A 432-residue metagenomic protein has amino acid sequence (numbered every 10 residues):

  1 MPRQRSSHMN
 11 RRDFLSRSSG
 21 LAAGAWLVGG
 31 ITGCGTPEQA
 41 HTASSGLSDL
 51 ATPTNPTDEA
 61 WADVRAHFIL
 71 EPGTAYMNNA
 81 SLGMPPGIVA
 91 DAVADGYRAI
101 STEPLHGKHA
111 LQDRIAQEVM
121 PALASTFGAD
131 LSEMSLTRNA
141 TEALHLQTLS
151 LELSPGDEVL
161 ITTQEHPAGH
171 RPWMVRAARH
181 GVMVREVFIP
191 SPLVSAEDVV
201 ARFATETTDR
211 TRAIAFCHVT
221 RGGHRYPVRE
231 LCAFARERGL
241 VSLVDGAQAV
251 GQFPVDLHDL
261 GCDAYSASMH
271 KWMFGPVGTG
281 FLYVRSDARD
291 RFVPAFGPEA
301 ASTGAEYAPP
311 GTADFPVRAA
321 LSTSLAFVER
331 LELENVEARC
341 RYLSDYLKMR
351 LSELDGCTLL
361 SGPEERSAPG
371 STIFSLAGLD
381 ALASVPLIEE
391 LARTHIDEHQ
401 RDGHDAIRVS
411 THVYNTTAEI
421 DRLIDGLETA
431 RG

Functional and structural regions predicted by a protein language model:
M1-D13: N-terminal secretory signal peptides
E103-E142, C340: Conserved N-terminal alpha-helix of the aminotransferase class I/II PLP-enzyme fold
G107-H109, A305-M349: Structural signature of PLP-dependent enzymes
S132-E133, S150-M174: Conserved PLP-anchoring active-site segment centered on the Schiff-base-forming lysine
M183, V194-A247, G251: Active-site phosphate-binding strand-loop segment of PLP-dependent enzymes
L260-P298: Active-site PLP attachment segment
R341-D345, L351-L391: Conserved PLP-binding catalytic core of the aspartate aminotransferase-like
L379, T394, H399-G432: PLP-dependent enzyme catalytic core of the Aspartate aminotransferase-like
